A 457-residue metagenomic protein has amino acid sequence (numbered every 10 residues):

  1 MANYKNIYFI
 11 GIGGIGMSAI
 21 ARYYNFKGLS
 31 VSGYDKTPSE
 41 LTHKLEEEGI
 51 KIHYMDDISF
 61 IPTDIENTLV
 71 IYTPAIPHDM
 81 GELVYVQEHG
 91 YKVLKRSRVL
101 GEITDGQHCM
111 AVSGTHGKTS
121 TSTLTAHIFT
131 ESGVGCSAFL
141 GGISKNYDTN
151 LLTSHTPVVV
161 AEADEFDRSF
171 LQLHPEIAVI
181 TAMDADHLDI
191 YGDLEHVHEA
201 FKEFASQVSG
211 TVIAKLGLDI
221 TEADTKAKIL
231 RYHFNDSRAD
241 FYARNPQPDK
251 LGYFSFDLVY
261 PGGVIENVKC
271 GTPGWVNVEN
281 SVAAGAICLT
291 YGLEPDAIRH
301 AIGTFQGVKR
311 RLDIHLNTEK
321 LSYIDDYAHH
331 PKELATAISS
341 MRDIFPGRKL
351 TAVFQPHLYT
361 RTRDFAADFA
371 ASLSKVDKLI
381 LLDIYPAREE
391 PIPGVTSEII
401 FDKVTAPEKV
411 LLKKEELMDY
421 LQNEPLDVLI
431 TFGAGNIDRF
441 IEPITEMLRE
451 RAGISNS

Functional and structural regions predicted by a protein language model:
M1-K95, V99, Y242-Q247, P273 (+1 more regions): N-terminal leader/targeting and accessory segments in enzymes
A2-N6, G16, Y23-K27, I177 (+2 more regions): Nucleotide phosphate-binding/pyrophosphate-handling subdomain across enzymes that bind or process nucleotide phosphates
Y23-L29, E46, S59-T63, P74-L216 (+3 more regions): Phosphate-binding loop of NTP-binding sites
L29-K36, T211-L216, T351-F354, V376-P386: Short internal beta-strands
Y34-D35, H53-I58, L94-G101, F139-G141 (+5 more regions): Beta-strand->loop->alpha-helix junctions that form or flank phosphate-binding loops in nucleotide-handling enzymes
D57-N67, L171, E416-E424: Short amphipathic alpha-helix with an adjacent loop that forms part of the alpha/beta core around
L230, G252, A370-D427: C-terminal helical cap/extension that packs against the catalytic core of soluble nucleotide-cofactor enzymes
